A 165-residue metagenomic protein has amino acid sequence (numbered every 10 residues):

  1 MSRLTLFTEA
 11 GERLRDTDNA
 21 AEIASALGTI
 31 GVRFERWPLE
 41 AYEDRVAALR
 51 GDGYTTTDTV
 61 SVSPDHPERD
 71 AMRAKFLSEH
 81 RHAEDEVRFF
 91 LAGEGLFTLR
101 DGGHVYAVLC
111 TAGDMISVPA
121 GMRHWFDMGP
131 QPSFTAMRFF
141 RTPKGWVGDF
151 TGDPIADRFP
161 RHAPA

Functional and structural regions predicted by a protein language model:
M1-Y54: N-terminal leader/capping segments at the start of a protein or of a new domain
L6, R36, D58-S61, R138: Structural signal for conserved beta-strand scaffold positions within catalytic alpha/beta enzyme cores
T59-A83: Conserved short histidine dyad/triad with adjacent acidic residue
R81-D101: Short, conserved beta-strand element in jelly-roll/cupin
C110-P130: Conserved metal-binding segment of the jelly-roll/cupin
D127-A165: Double-stranded beta-helix
